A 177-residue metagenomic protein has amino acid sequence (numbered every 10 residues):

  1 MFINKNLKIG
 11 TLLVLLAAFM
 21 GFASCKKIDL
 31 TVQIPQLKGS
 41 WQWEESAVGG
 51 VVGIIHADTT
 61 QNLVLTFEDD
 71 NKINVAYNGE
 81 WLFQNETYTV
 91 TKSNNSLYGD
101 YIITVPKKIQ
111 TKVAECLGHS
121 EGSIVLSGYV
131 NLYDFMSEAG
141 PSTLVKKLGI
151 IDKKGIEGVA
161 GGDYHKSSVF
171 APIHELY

Functional and structural regions predicted by a protein language model:
F2, A18-E45, G162-Y177: Bacterial Sec-dependent N-terminal signal peptides
F2-T11: Bacterial N-terminal signal peptides that target proteins for export
G10-F19: Gram-negative bacterial Sec-dependent N-terminal signal peptides
A47-G53, E68, K72-G140: Contiguous, well-ordered beta-strand patches that form the walls/edges of small beta-barrel/beta-sandwich domains
V64-L65: His/acidic/aromatic-lined binding-pocket segments of jelly-roll/cupin-type domains and related regulatory beta-sandwich
F83-N94, D134-Y177: Edge beta-strand at a domain terminus
